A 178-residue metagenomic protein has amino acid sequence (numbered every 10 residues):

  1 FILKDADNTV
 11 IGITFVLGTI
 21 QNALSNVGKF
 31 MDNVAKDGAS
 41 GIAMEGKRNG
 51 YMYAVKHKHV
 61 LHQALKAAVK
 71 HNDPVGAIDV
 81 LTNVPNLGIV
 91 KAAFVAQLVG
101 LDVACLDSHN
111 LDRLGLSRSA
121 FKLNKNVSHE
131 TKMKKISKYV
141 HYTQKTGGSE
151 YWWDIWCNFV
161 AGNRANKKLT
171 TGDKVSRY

Functional and structural regions predicted by a protein language model:
F1, R48-N49, H59-A67, H71-Y178: C-terminal accessory module of base-excision DNA glycosylases/AP lyases that mediates lesion recognition and DNA
F1-I13, S25, G41-G46, Y142-Y151: Structural motif
I2-L3, I20-A23, G100: Short beta->alpha junction loops/turns
D7, L24-K29, M44, V103-A104 (+1 more regions): Alpha-helix N-cap/helix-initiation sites
I13, L17-D79: Long, highly charged, low-complexity intrinsically disordered interaction regions that mediate electrostatic DNA/RNA
